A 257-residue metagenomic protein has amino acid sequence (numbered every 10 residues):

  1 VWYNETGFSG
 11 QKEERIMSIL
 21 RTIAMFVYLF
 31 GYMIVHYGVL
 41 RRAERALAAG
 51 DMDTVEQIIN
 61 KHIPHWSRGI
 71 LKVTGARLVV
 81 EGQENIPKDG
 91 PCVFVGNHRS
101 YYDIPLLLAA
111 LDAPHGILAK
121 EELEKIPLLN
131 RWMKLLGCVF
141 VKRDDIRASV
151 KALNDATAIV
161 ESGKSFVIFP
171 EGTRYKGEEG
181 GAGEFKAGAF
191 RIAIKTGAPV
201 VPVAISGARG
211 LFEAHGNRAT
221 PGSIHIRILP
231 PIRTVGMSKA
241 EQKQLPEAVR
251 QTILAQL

Functional and structural regions predicted by a protein language model:
W2-V93: Membrane-proximal helical "anchor" segments flanking the first transmembrane region of inner-membrane enzymes
Y3, G7, Q11-R15, I19-L20 (+1 more regions): Non-catalytic C-terminal accessory region of glycerolipid acyltransferases and related lyso-lipid remodeling enzymes
H36-E44, A48-A49, E56-N60, L71-V73 (+1 more regions): Catalytic core of membrane glycerolipid acyltransferases/transacylases, capturing the structured, soluble-facing
R68, P105, F190-R191: Active-site phosphate/pyrophosphate- and oxyanion-stabilizing loops and adjacent acidic/basic residues in soluble
I70-L71, M133, I159, A193: A generic structural signal for well-ordered alpha-helical segments
V73-E81, S149-V150, A208-L211: Short gly/ser/thr-rich secondary-structure transition/capping motifs
V80, F94, I117, I168 (+1 more regions): Generic preference for hydrophobic
E81, L118-K120, K142-R143, P170 (+1 more regions): Thr-Gly-centered strand-to-loop micro-motif
